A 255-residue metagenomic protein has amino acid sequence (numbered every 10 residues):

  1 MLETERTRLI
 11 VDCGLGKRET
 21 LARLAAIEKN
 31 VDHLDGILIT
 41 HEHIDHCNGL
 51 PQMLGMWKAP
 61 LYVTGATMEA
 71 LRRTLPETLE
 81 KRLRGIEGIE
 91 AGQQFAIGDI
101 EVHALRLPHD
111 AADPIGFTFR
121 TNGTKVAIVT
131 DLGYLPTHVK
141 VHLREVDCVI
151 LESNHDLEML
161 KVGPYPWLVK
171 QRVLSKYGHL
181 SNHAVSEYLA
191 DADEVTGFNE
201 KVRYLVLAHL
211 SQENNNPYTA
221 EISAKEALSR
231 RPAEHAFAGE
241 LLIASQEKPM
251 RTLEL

Functional and structural regions predicted by a protein language model:
M1-I27, P114-T130, C148: Conserved beta-strand hairpin/beta-sheet module of binuclear metal-dependent hydrolase folds, prominently
V11-G14, L34-E42, Y62-G65, A127-T130 (+3 more regions): Active-site neighborhood of phospho(di)ester-bond hydrolases with catalytic His/Asp-centered motifs
K17-T64: Active-site metal-binding motif and surrounding structural segment of the metallo-beta-lactamase
L34, L83, V146-D147: Short, well-ordered alpha-helix to beta-strand connector turns
N48-W57, R73-L75, N215-I222: Metal-dependent catalytic neighborhoods of phosphoester/phosphodiester hydrolases
G65-G116, R120-G123: Metallo-beta-lactamase
T137-I243: Cap/insert and terminal regions of metallo-dependent hydrolase folds
G239-L255: Short, basic/aromatic-enriched C-terminal tail that caps enzymatic domains
